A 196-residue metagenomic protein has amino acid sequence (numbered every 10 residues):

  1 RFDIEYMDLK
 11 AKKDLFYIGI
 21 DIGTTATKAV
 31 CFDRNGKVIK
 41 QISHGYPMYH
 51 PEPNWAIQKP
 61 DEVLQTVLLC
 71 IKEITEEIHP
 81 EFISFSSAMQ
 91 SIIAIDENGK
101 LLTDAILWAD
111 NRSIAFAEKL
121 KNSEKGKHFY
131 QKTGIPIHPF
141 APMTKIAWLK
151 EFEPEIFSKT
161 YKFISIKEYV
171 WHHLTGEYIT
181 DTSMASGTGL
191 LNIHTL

Functional and structural regions predicted by a protein language model:
F2-D104, A115, Q131, K159: N-terminal glycine/serine-rich phosphate-binding loop of ATP-dependent small-molecule kinases, especially carbohydrate
G19, W108, I166: Generic enzyme active-site microenvironment
I22-T24, F129-L196: Gly/Ser/Thr-rich active-site cleft segment
K72-A109, P136-P142, W171-N192: Short beta-strand-loop/turn "lid" adjacent to the catalytic site in phosphate-handling enzymes
I106, D110-S123: Short alpha-helix plus adjacent loop in nuclease-associated cores
E118-K127, E177-I179: Glycine-rich phosphate-binding segment of PLP-dependent enzymes
